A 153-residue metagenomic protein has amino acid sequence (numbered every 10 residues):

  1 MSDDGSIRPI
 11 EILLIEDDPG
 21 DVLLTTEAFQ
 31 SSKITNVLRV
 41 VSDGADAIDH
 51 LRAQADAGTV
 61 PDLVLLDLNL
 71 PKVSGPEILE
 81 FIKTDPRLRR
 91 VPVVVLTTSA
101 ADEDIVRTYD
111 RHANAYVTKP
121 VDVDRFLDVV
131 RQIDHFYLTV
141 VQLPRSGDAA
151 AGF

Functional and structural regions predicted by a protein language model:
M1-L13, P19-R39, A45-I48, R52 (+2 more regions): Non-catalytic signal-transmission and effector/linker regions of two-component phosphorelay proteins
S42, L70-V73, I82: Hydrophobic residue at a beta-alpha junction that N-caps the helix immediately following a catalytic beta-strand/loop
Q54-T59, K83-R90, R111: Conserved phosphotransfer cores of two-component systems
L66-D67, T97: Active-site residues of response regulator receiver
P71, R87, S99-E103: Negatively charged, flexible loop motifs adjacent to catalytic sites in prokaryotic signal transduction proteins
N114: Short, glycine/charged-rich "phosphate-handling" switch motifs in NTP-dependent and phosphotransfer domains
K119: A Lys-centered signature of the CheY-like receiver
